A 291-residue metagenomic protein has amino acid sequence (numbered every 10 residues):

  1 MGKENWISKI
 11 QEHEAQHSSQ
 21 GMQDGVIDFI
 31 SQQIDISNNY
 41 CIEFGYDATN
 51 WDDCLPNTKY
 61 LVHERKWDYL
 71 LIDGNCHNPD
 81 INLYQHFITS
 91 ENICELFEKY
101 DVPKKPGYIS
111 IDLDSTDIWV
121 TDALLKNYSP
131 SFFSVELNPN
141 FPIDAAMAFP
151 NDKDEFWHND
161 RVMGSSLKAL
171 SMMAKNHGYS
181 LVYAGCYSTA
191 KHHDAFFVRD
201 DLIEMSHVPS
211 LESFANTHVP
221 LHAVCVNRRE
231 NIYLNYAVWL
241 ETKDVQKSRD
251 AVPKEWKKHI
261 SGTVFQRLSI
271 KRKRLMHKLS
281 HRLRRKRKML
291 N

Functional and structural regions predicted by a protein language model:
G2-E4, E95, E155-D160: A broad, low-specificity signal for short, low-complexity segments enriched in glycine/proline and polar/charged
G2-S8, F149: Short, basic/glycine-rich phosphate-binding loops at helix/coil junctions that contact nucleotide phosphates
S8-I111, S115-I118, P139-P142: SAM cofactor-binding core of SAM-dependent methyltransferases, primarily the Rossmann-like beta-alpha-beta module
F29, E95, K99, A123 (+2 more regions): Charged/polar, solvent-exposed surface patches and flexible loops
D35, Y100-P103, N127, S280 (+1 more regions): Glycine-centered secondary-structure boundary/capping sites
I81, K105-I109, T116-H277: Conserved acidic-Pro-Pro-aromatic motif
L275-N291: Low-complexity, charge- and small-residue-enriched intrinsically disordered regions
